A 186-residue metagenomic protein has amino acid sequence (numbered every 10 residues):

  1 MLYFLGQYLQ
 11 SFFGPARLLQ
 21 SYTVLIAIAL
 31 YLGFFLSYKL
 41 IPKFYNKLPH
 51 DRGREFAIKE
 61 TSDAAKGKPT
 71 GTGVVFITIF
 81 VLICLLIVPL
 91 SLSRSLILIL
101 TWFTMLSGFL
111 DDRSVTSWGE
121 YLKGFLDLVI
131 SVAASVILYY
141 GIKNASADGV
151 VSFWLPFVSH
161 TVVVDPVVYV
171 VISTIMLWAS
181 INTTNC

Functional and structural regions predicted by a protein language model:
L2-G53, A57-C186: "…together with the soluble PPM/PP2C metallo-phosphatase catalytic core" -> "…together with the soluble PPM/PP2C
